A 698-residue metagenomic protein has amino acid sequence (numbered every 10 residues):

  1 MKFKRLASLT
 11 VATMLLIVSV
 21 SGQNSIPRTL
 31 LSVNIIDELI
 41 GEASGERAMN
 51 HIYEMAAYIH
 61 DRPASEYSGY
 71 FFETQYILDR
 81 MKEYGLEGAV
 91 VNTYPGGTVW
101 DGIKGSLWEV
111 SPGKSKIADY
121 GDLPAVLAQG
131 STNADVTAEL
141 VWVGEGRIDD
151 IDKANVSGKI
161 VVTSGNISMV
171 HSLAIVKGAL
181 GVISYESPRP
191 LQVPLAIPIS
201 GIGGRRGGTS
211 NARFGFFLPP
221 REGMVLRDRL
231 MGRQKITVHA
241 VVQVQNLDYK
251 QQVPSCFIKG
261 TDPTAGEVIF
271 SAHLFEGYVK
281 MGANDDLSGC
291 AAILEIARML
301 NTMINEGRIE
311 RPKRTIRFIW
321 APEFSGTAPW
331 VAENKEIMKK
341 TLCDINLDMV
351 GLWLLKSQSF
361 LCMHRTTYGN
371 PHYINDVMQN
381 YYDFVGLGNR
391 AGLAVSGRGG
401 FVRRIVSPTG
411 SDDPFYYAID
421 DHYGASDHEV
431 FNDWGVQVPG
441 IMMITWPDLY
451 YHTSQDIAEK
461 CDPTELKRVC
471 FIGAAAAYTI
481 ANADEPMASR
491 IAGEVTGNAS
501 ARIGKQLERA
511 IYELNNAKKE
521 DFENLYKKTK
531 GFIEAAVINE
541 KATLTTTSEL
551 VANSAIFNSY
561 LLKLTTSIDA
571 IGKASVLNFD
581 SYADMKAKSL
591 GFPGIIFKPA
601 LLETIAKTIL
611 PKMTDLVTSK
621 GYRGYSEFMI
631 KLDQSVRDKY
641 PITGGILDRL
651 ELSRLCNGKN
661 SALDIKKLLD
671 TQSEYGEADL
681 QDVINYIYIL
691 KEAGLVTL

Functional and structural regions predicted by a protein language model:
N24-N34, E38-G41, G45-E46, N50-I160: Noncatalytic luminal/extracellular "stalk/propeptide" segments of secretory-pathway proteins
P27-V33, G45-S68, L78-G88, K159-S164 (+5 more regions): Catalytic-core environment of secreted peptidases
L31, D122-D150, I202-A283, E295-R298 (+2 more regions): Soluble metallo-hydrolase cores and metallopeptidase-like ectodomains found primarily in the secretory/periplasmic
I35-A43, A57-S68, S131, W142 (+7 more regions): Second-shell loop/turn segments in exported
E42-A43, I117-A118, G215-F216, G223 (+7 more regions): Metal-dependent peptidase/peptidase-like ectodomains
S65-Y70, Q75, A118-G215, Y278-M281 (+5 more regions): Extracellular/luminal Protease-associated
D462-T545: Charged, amphipathic alpha-helical linkers/stalks
G644-L698: Long, charge-rich, low-complexity alpha-helical segments
